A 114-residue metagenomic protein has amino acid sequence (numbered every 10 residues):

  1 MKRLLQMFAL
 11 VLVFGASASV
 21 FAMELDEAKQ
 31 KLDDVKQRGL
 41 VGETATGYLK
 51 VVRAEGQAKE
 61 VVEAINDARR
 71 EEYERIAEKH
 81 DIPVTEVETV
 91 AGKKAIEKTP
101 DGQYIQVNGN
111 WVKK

Functional and structural regions predicted by a protein language model:
M1-F8: Bacterial N-terminal signal peptides that target proteins for export
F8-S17: Bacterial N-terminal signal peptides
A18-A22: Sec/Tat signal peptide C-region and signal peptidase I cleavage site
M23-L40, Y48, E97-P100, I105-K114: Contiguous, often N-terminal, cationic amphipathic patches that form binding interfaces
A28-L32, K59-V62, N66, R70-E74 (+1 more regions): Extracytoplasmic/secreted envelope proteins and their assembly/folding machinery, especially bacterial periplasmic
E43-Q57: Acidic/histidine-rich, surface-exposed loop or edge segments in extracytoplasmic proteins
R70, E74-K114: Compact alpha-helical subdomains of small soluble proteins
